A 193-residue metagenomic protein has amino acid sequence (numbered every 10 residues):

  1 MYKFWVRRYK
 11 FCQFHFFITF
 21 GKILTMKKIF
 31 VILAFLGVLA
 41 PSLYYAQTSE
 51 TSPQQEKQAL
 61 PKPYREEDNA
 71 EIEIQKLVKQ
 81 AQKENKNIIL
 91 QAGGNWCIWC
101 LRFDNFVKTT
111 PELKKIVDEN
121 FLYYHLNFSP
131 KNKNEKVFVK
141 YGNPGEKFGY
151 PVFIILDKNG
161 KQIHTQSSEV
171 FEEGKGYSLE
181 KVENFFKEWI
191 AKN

Functional and structural regions predicted by a protein language model:
Y9-E50: Bacterial Sec-dependent N-terminal signal peptides
T48-E84: N-terminal leader/targeting and pre-domain segments
E84-C97: Short active-site neighborhood of thiol/selenol oxidoreductases, capturing the structured segment around
C97-C100, F153: The canonical Cys-X-X-Cys-His
C100-I116: Typically the conserved alpha-helix immediately C-terminal to a functionally engaged Cys/Sec in thioredoxin-like
L113-E135: Thiol-based oxidoreductase modules, predominantly thioredoxin-like and allied folds used for disulfide exchange
E146-N193: Non-catalytic, surface beta->alpha helical segment in thiol-disulfide oxidoreductase systems
